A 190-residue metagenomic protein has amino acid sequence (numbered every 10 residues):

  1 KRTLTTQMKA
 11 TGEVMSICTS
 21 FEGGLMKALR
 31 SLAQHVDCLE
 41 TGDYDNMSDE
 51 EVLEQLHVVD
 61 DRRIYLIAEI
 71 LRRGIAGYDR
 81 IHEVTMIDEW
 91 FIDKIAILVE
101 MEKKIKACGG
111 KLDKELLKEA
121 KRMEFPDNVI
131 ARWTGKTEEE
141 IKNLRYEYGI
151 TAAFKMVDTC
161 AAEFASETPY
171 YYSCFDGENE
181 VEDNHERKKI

Functional and structural regions predicted by a protein language model:
K1-I190: ATP-dependent carboxylate/acyl-activation modules
